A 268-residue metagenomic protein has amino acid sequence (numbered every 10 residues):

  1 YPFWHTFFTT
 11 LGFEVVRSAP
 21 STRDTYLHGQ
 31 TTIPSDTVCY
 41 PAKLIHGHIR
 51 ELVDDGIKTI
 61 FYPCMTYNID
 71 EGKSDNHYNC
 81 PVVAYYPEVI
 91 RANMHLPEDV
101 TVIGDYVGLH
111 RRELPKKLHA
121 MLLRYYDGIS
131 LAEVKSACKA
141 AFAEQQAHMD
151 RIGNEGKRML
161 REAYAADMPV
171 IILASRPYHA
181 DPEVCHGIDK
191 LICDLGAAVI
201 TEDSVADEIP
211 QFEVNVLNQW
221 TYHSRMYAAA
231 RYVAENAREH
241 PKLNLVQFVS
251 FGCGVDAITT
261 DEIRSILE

Functional and structural regions predicted by a protein language model:
Y1-E268: An N-terminal assembly and electron-transfer interface module characteristic of large anaerobic redox and radical
